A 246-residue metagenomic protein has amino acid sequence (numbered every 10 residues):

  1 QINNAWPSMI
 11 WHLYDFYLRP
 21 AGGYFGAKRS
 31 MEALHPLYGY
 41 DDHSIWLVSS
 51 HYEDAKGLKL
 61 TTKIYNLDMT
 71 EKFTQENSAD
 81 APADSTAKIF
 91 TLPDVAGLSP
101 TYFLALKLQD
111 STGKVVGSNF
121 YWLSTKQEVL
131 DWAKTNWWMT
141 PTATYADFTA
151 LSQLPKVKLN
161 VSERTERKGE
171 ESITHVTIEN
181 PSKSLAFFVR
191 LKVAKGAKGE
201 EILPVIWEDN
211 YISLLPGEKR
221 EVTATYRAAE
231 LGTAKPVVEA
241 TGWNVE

Functional and structural regions predicted by a protein language model:
Q1-D209, L215-A224, T233-V238: Carbohydrate-binding surfaces of carbohydrate-active enzymes
N244-E246: Basic/polar N-terminal segments that are highly enriched at the extreme N-terminus, encompassing both cleavable
